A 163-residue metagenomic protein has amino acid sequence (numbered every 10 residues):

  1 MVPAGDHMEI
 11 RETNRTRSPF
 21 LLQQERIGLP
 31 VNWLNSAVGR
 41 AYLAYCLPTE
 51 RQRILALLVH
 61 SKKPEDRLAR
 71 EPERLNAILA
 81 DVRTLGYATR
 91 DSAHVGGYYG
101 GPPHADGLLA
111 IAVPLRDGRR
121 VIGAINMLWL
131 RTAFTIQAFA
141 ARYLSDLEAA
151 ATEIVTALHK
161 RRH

Functional and structural regions predicted by a protein language model:
M1-D6, R11-N14: Short hydrophobic alpha-helical segments used for membrane anchoring or interfacial signaling
D6, R119-I122: Coil-to-beta-strand transition motifs
T13-R15, A93, N126-M127: Short clusters of small/polar residues that mark proteolytic maturation junctions
R17-L21, R131-A133: A short local loop/turn or secondary-structure capping micro-motif enriched for an aromatic residue
P19-P102: Short, solvent-exposed recognition segments
A80, Y98-G100, H104-A105, V121-H163: Juxtadomain coupling helices with adjacent low-complexity linkers
L115-D117: Sensor-regulatory modules in signal-transduction proteins
